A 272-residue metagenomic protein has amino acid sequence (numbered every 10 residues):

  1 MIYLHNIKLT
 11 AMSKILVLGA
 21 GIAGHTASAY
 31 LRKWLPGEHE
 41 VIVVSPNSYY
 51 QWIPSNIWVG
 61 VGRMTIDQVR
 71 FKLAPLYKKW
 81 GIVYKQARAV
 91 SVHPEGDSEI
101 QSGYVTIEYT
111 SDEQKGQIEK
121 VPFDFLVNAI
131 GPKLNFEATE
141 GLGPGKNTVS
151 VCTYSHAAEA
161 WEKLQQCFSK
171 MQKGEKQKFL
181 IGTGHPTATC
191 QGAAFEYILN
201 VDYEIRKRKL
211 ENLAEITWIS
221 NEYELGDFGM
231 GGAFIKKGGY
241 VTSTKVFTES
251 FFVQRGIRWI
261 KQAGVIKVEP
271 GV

Functional and structural regions predicted by a protein language model:
I2, I7, K85-E196, N200-K209: FAD-binding core/adjacent interface of flavoenzyme oxidoreductases
I2, S28-Y30, R70, D112-K115 (+2 more regions): A generic local structural motif
S13-Q86, H185-T242: Beta1-alpha1 glycine-rich phosphate/pyrophosphate-binding loop at the start of Rossmann-like nucleotide-binding domains
H25, E108-E113, V268-G271: Short gly/ser/thr-rich secondary-structure transition/capping motifs
F71-P75, T244-V253, I266-V268: Charged, low-complexity cytosolic intrinsically disordered regulatory segments
G81-S91, V253-E269: A conserved beta-strand/loop element that lines the FAD pocket in flavoprotein oxidoreductases
K236-I260: A glycine-rich helix N-cap at a beta->alpha junction
